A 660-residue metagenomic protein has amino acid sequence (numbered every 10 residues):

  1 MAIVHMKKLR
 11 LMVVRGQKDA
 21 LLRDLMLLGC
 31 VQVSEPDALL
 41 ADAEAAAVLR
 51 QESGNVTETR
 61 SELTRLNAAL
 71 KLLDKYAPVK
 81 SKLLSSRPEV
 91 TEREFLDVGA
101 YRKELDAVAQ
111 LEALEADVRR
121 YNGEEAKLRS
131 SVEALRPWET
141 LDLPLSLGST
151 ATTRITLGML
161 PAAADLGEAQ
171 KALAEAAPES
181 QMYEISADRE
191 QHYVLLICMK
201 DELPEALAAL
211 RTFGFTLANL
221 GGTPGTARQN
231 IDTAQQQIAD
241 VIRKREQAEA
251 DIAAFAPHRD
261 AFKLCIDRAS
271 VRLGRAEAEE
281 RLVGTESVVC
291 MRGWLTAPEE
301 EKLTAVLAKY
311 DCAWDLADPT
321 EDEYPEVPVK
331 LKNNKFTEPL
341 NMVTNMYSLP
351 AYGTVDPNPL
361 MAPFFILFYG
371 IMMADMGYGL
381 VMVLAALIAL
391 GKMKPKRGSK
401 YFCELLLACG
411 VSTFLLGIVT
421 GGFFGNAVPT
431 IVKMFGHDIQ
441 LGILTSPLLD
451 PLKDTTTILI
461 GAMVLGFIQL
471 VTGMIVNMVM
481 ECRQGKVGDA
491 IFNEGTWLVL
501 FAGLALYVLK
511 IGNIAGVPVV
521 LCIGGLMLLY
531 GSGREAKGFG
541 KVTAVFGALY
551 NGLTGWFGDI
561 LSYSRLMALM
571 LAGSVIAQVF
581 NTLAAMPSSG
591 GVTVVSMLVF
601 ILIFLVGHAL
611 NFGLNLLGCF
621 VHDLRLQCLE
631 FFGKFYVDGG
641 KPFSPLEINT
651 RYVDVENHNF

Functional and structural regions predicted by a protein language model:
M1-M361, A389, K396-S399, C403: Long, charged N-terminal accessory/stalk domains
A2-K7, G16-L22, M26-V33, E300-F660: Conserved, carboxylate-rich catalytic/transport cores that coordinate ions
